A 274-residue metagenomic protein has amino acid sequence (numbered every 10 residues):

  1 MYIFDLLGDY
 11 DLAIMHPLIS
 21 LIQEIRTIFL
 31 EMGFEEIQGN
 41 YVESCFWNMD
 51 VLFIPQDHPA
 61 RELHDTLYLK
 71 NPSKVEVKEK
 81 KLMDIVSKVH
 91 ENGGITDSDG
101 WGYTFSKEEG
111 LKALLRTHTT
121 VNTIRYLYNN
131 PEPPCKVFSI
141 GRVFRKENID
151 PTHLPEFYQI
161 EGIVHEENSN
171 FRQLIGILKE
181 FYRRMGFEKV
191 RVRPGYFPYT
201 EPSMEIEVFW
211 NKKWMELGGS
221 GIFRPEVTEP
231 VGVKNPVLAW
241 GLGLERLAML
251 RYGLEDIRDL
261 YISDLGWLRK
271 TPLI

Functional and structural regions predicted by a protein language model:
Y2-I274: TRNA-recognition modules of translation machinery and tRNA-sensing kinases, especially anticodon-binding
